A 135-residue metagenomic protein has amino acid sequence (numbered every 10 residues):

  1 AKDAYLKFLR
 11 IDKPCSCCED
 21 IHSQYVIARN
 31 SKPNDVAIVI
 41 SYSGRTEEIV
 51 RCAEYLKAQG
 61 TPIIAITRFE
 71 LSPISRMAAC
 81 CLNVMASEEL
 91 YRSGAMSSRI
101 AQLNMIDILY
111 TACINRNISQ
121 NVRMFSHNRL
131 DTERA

Functional and structural regions predicted by a protein language model:
A1-N104, I108-N117: Glycine-rich phosphate-binding loops that contact phosphosugars or nucleotide phosphates
S119-A135: A short, charged, Gly/Pro-tolerant segment at domain boundaries
